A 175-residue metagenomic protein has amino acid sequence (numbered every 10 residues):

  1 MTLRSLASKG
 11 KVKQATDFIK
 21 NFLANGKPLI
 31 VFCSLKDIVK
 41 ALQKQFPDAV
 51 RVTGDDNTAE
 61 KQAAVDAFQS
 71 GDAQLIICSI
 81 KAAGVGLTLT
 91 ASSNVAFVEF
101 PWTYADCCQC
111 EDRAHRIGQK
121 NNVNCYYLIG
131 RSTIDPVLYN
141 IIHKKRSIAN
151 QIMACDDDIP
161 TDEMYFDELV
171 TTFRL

Functional and structural regions predicted by a protein language model:
M1-D48: Conserved helicase/translocase motor-coupling segment
K13, K40, Q62, L87 (+3 more regions): Alpha-helical elements of the RecA-like P-loop NTPase motor core of helicases
F22-L23, F68, A114-I117: Hydrophobic helix-cap positions at the C-terminus of alpha-helices in RecA-like/P-loop ATPase nucleotide-binding cores
P28-F32, K40-V85, D106: Conserved helicase ATPase core of P-loop NTP-dependent helicases/translocases
L35-V39, N57-T58, A82-A83, P101-T103 (+2 more regions): Short, solvent-exposed loop/turn segments at secondary-structure junctions
I76, V95-A96, A114: Short, well-ordered beta-strand core segments
L87-F100, V123-L128: A short beta-strand element within the Helicase C-terminal
W102-L175: A conserved SF2-helicase RecA2
